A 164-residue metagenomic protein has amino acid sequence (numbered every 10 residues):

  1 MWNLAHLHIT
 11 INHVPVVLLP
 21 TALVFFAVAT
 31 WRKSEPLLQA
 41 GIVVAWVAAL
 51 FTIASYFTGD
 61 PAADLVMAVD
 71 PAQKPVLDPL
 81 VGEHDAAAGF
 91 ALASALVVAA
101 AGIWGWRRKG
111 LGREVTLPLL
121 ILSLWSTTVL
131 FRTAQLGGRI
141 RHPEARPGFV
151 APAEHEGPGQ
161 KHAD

Functional and structural regions predicted by a protein language model:
M1-D164: Polytopic transmembrane helical bundles with strong interfacial aromatic enrichment
